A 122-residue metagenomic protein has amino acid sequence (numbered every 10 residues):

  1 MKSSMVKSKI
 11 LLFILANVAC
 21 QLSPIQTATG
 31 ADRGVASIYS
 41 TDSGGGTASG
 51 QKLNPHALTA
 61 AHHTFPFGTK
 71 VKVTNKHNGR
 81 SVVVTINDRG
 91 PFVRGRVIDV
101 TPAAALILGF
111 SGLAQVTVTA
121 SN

Functional and structural regions predicted by a protein language model:
K2-N122: Secreted/periplasmic proteins
